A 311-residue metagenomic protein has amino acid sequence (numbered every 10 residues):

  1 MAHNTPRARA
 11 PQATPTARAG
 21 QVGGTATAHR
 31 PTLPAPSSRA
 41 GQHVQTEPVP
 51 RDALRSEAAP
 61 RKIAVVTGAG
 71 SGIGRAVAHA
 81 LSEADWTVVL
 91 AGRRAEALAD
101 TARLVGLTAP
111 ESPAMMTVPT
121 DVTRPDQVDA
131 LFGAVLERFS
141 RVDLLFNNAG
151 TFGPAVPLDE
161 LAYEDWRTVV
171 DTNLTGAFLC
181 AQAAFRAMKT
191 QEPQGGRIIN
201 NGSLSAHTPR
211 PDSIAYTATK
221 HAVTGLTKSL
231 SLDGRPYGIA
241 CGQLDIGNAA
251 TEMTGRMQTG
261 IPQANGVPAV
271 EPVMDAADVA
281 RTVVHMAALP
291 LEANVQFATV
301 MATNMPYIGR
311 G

Functional and structural regions predicted by a protein language model:
G70-G72: Conserved glycine-rich cofactor-binding loop
W86-D100: Conserved glycine-rich Rossmann-like NAD(P)H-binding loop of the short-chain dehydrogenase/reductase
P119-L131, Y163: The beta1-alpha1 cofactor-binding region of Rossmann-like NAD(H)/NADP(H)-dependent oxidoreductases
V156-L158, D165-R167: Substrate-binding pocket helix/loop in short-chain dehydrogenase/reductase
A181, T219: Active-site helix of classical SDR
S203: Residue(s) in the substrate-gating loop at a strand-loop-helix junction that position the organic substrate next
I239, Q243-L244, P262-G309: C-terminal helical subdomain
